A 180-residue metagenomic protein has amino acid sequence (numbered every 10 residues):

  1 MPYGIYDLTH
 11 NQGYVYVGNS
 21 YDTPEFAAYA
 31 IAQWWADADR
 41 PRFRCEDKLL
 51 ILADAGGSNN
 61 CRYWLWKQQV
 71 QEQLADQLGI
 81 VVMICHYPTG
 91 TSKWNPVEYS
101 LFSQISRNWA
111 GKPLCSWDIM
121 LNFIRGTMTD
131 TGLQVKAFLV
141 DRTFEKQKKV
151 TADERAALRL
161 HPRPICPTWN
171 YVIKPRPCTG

Functional and structural regions predicted by a protein language model:
M1-L52, G56-G57: Electropositive, glycine- and tryptophan-enriched low-complexity nucleic-acid-binding patches
A30, W34, L65-V70, S100-I105: Alpha-helical scaffold elements adjacent to nucleotide-binding pockets in ATP/GTP-utilizing enzyme cores
K48-A55, I84-T89, F123-I124: Extended hydrophobic secondary-structure segments that form protein cores and membrane-embedded regions
D54-W66, P88-W94: Acidic, metal-coordinating catalytic cores used for nucleic-acid/nucleotide bond scission and strand-transfer chemistry
W66-I84: Two-metal-ion acidic nuclease core segments, chiefly of the RNase H-like superfamily
D76, S103, R107-G111, G126: Short, well-ordered loop/turn and helix-capping segments at boundaries between secondary-structure elements and domains
I84-S106: RNase H-like two-metal-ion nuclease catalytic core shared by retroviral integrases and related mobile-element nucleases
G111-G180: C-terminal accessory extensions appended to soluble enzyme cores
